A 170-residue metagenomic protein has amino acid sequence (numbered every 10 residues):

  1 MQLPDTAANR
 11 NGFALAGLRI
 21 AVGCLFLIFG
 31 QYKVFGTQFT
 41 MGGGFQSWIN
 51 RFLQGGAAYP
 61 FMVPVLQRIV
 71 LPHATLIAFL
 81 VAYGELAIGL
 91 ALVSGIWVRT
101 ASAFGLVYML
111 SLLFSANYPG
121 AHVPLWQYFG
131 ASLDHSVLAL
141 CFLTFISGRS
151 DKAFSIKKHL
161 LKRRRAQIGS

Functional and structural regions predicted by a protein language model:
M1-A57, F61-A87, S94-S170: Extended, low-polarity transmembrane helix blocks
